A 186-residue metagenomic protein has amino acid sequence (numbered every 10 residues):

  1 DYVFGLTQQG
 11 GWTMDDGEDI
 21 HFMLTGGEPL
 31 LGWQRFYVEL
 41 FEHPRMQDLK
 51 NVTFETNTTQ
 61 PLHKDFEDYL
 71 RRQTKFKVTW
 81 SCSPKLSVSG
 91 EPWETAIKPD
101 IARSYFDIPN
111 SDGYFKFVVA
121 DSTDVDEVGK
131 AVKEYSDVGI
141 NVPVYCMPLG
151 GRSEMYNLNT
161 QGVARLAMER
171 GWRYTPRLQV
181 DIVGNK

Functional and structural regions predicted by a protein language model:
D1, E91-D107, A120-D126, E134: Glycine-rich S-adenosyl-L-methionine
D1-K77: Conserved Radical SAM active-site core
F22-L24, V52-F54, V78-C82, G113-F117 (+2 more regions): Hydrophobic faces of well-ordered beta-strands that scaffold small-molecule active sites in alpha/beta enzyme cores
L30-L31, T59-P61, V78-W93, S111-D124 (+2 more regions): Conserved radical SAM core fold
V38, T95-I101, K130, N159-T160: Charged helix-capping and loop-helix junction motifs
R45-M46, Y69-F76, A102-D112, K133-N141: Short, conserved loop/helix-junction motifs that constitute active-site signature segments in enzyme catalytic cores
K64-E67, P92-W93, E127-V128, N157: Short, well-ordered secondary-structure micro-motifs
N110-D112, D121-K186: Auxiliary Fe-S-binding modules of radical SAM enzymes
